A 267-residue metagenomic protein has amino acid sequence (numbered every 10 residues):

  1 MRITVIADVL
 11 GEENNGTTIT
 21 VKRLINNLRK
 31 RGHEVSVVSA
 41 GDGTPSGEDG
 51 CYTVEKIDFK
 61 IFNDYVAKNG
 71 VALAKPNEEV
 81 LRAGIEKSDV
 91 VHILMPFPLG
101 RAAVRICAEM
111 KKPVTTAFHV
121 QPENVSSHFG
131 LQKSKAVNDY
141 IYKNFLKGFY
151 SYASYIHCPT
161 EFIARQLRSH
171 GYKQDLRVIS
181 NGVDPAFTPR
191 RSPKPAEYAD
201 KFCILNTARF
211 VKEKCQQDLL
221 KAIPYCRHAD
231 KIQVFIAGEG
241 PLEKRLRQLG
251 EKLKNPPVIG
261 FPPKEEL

Functional and structural regions predicted by a protein language model:
M1-P45, D49, E55, E86: N-terminal subdomain of nucleotide-sugar transferases
I3, V90, C107-S127, H157: Active-site proximal beta-strand in glycosyltransferases
T4, P195-Y225, V234-F235: Conserved donor-binding/catalytic core segment of Leloir-type glycosyltransferases
G41, F162, G182: Carbohydrate-associated surface elements
L81-G100, K112-T115: Short N-terminal targeting/anchoring amphipathic segment
E109, V137-Y155: Membrane-proximal helix-turn-helix segments that form the acceptor-binding/catalytic region of lipid-linked
V183-D200: Acidic anion/phosphate-binding donor-loop and adjacent secondary structure in glycosyltransferase catalytic cores
K244-E266: Nucleotide-activated donor-binding/catalytic signature segment of Leloir-type glycosyltransferases, i.e., the conserved
